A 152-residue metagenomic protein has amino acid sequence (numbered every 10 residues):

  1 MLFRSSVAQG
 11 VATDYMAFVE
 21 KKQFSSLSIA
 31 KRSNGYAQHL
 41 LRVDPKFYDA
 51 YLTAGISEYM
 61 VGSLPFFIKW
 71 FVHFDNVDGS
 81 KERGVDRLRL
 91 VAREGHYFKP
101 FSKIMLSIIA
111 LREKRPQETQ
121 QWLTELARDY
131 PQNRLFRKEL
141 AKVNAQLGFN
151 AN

Functional and structural regions predicted by a protein language model:
F3-K46, T53-E94, F101-M105, R112: Short coil/linker segments at helix-helix boundaries
Y48-D49, Y97-F101, P131-L140: Boundary/linker segments of alpha-helical solenoid repeat arrays
I108-N152: A cross-kingdom marker for long, charged
